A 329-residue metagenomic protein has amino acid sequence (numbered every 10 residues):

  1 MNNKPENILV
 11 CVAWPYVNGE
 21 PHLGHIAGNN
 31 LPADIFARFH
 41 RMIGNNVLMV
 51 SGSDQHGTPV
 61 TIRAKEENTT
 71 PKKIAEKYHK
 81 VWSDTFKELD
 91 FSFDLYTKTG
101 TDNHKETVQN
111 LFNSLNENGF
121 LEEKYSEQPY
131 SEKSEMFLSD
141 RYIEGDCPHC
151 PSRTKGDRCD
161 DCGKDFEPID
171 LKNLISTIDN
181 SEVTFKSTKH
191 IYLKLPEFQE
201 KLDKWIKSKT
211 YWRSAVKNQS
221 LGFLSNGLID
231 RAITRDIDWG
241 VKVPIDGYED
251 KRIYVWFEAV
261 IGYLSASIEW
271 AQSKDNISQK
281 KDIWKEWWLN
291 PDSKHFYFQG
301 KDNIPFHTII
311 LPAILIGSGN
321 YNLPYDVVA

Functional and structural regions predicted by a protein language model:
N2-S51, N103-E106, K172-A329: Structured secondary-structure scaffolds
N2-W205: N-terminal, positively charged nucleic-acid-binding surface of large information/translation enzymes
